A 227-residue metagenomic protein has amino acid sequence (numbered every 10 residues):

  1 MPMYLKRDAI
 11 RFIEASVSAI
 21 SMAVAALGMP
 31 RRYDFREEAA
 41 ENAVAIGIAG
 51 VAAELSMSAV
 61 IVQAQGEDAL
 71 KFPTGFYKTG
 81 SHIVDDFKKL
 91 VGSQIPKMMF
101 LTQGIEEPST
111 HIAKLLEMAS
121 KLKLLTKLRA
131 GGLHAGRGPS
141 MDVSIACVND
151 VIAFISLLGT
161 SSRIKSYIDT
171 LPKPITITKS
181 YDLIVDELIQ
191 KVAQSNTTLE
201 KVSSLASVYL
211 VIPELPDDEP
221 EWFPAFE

Functional and structural regions predicted by a protein language model:
M1-F12: N-terminal, Lys/Arg-enriched amphipathic/low-complexity engagement segments that precede the first folded domain
Y4, G138-E227: Polyanionic, low-complexity intrinsically disordered segments
V17, A23-L27, E38-A64, I152: Short, hydrophobic, well-ordered secondary-structure elements
A23-F35, Q63-A64, G132-P139: Secondary-structure edge/capping motif, primarily at the C-terminal ends of alpha-helices and the immediately following
R32-A43, E67-F72, M141-D142: Short, surface-exposed loop/turn segments at secondary-structure junctions
L55-A69, H134, G138-S144, I164: Short, solvent-exposed secondary-structure capping/transition elements
V62-L122: A broadly used, surface-exposed interaction patch
L115-V143: Histidine-centered, metal-coordinating catalytic motifs and their short helical/loop contexts
